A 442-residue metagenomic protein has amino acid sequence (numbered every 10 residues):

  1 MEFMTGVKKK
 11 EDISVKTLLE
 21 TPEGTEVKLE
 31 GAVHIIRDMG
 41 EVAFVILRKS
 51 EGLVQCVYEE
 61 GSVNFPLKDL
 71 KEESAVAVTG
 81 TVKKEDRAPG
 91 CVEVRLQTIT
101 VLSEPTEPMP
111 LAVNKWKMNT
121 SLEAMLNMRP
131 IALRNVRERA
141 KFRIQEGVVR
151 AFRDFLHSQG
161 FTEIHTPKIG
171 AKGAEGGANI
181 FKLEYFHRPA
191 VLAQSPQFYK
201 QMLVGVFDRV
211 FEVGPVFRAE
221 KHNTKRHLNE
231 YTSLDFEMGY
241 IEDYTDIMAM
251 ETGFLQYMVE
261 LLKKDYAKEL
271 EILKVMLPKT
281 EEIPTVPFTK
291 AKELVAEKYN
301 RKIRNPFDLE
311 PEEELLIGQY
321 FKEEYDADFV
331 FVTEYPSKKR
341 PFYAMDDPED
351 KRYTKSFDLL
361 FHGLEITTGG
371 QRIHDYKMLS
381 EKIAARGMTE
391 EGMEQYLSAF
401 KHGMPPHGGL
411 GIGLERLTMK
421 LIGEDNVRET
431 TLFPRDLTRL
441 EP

Functional and structural regions predicted by a protein language model:
E2-G239: Class II aminoacyl-tRNA synthetase-like tRNA-binding/catalytic domains
A32, G147, A151-Q159, S195-G205 (+14 more regions): Generic, well-ordered alpha-helical scaffold segments in large soluble proteins
P110-V113, Q145, H165-I169, V213-P215 (+6 more regions): Short coil/turn segments at secondary-structure boundaries
A140-I144, K274-T280, T367: Extended, non-catalytic structural segments that build the interaction scaffolds of large macromolecular assemblies
I144-V148, D243-M250, E313, D375: Short amphipathic alpha-helical segments
E175-G176, G253-L359, A385-S398, H402-G403: Metal-assisted phosphate- and nucleotidyl-transfer catalytic regions
G205, R209-E212, L228, T232-D243 (+2 more regions): TRNA-recognition modules of translation machinery and tRNA-sensing kinases, especially anticodon-binding
G239-I247, T252, K292-L294: Extended, domain-scale alpha-helical bundle/helix-rich regions
